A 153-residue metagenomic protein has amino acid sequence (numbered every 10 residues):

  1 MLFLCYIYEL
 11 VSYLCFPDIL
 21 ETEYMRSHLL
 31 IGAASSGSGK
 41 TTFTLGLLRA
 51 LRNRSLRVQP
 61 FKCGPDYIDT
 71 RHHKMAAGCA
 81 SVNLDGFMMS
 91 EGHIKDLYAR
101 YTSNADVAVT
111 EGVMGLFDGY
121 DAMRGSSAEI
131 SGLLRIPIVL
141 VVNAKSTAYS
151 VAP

Functional and structural regions predicted by a protein language model:
E9-V11, D18, E23: Acidic, Ala/Val/Gly-enriched low-complexity intrinsically disordered segments
T22-S38, T42, L48-L134, V142-P153: ATP-dependent carboxylate-amine ligase catalytic core
